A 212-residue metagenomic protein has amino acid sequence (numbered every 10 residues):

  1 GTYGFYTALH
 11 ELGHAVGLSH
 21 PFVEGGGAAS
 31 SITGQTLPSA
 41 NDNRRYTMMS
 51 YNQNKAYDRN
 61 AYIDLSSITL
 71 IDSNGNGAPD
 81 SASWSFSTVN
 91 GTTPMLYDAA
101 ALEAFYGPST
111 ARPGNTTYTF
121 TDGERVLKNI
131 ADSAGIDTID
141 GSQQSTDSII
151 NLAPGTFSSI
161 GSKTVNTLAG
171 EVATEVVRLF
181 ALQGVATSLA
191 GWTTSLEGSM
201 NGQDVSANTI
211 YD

Functional and structural regions predicted by a protein language model:
G1-D212: RTX-like calcium-binding, glycine/aspartate-rich low-complexity repeat tracts
